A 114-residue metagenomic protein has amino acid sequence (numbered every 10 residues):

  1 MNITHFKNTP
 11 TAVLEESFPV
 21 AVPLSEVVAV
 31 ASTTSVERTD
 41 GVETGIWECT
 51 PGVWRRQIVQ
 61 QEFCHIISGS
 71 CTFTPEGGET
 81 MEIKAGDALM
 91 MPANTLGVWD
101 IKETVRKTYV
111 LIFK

Functional and structural regions predicted by a protein language model:
M1-G41: A short, N-terminal "cap"/entry segment at the start of jelly-roll beta-barrel domains of the cupin/DSBH fold
I3-H5, T44-I46, F63, A88: Conserved hydrophobic/aromatic beta-strand scaffold that supports enzyme active sites
E37-I58, P92-A93: Conserved short histidine dyad/triad with adjacent acidic residue
C49, I58-F73: Short, conserved beta-strand element in jelly-roll/cupin
R56, F73, K107-Y109: Short hydrophobic/aromatic-rich beta-strand segments that constitute the beta-sheet cores of beta-sandwich/beta-barrel
G78-A93: Short acidic-glycine-tyrosine-enriched beta hairpin
G97-I101: Short, exposed beta-strand-loop hairpins at the edges of beta-sheets in extracellular/periplasmic proteins
E103-K114: A short hydrophobic beta-strand segment most commonly corresponding to one strand of the jelly-roll/cupin
